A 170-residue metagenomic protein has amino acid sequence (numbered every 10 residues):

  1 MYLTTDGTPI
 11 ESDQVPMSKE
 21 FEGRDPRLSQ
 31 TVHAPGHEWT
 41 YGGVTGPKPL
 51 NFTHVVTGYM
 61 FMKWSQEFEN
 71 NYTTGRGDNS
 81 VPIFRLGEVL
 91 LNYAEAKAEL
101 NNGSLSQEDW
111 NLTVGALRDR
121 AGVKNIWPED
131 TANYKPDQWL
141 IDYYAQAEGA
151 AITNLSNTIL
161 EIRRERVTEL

Functional and structural regions predicted by a protein language model:
M1, D6-L170: Acidic/polar-rich alpha-helix caps and helix-coil junctions
